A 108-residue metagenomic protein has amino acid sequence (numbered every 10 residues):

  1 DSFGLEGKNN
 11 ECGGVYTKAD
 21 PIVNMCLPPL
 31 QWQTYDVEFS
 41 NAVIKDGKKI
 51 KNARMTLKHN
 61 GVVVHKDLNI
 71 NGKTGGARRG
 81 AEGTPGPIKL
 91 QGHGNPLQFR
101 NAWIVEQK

Functional and structural regions predicted by a protein language model:
D1-K108: Carbohydrate-interacting regions of secretory-pathway proteins
